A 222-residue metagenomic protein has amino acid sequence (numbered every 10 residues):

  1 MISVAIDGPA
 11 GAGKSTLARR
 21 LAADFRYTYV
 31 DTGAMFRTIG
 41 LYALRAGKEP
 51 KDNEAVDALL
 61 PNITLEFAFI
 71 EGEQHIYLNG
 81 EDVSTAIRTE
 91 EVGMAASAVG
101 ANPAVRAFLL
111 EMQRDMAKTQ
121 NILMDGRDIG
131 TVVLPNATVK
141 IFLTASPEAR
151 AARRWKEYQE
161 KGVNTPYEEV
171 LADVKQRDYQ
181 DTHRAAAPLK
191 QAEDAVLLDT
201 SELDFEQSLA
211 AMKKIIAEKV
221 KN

Functional and structural regions predicted by a protein language model:
I6: Hydrophobic anchor at the beta1->P-loop junction of P-loop NTPases
G11: Walker A (P-loop) phosphate-binding loop of P-loop NTPases
K14: Conserved lysine of the Walker
L17: Hydrophobic positions on the alpha1 helix immediately C-terminal to the Walker A/P-loop
A23-T89: N-terminal phosphate/diphosphate-binding loop that engages ATP/GTP or pyrophosphate donors across diverse enzyme folds
A68, Q113-Q120, V132, N136 (+1 more regions): Small-molecule kinase domains that catalyze NTP-dependent phosphoryl transfer to phosphate-bearing small molecules
S84-K161: ATP-dependent NMP and nucleoside kinases share a basic, alpha-helical "lid"
K140-A149, R154-E157, L197, D204 (+1 more regions): Glycine-rich phosphate-binding loops of nucleotide-dependent enzymes
